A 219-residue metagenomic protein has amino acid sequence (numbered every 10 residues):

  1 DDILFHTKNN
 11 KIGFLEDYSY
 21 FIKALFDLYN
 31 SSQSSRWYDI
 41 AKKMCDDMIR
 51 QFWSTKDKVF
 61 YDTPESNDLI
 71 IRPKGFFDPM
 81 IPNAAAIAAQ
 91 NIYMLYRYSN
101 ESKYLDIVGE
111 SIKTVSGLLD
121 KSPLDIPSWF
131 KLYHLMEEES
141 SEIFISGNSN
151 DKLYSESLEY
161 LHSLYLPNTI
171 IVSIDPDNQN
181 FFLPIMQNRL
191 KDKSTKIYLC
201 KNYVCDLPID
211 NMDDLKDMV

Functional and structural regions predicted by a protein language model:
D1-V219: Glycan-recognition and catalytic cores of secretory/periplasmic carbohydrate-active enzymes
